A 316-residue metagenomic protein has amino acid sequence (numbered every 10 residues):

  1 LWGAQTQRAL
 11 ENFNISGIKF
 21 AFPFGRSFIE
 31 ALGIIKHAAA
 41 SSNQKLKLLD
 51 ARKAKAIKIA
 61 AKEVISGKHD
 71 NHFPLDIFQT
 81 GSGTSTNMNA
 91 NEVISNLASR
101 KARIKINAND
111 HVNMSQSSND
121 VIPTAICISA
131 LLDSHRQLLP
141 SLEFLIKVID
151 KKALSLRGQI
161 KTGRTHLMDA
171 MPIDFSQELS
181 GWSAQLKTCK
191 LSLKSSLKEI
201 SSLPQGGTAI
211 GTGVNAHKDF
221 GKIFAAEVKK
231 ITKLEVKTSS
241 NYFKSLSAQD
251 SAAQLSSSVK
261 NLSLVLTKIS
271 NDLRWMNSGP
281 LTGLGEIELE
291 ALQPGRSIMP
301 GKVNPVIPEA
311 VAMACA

Functional and structural regions predicted by a protein language model:
L1-A316: Conserved, well-structured ligand/cofactor-binding cores
